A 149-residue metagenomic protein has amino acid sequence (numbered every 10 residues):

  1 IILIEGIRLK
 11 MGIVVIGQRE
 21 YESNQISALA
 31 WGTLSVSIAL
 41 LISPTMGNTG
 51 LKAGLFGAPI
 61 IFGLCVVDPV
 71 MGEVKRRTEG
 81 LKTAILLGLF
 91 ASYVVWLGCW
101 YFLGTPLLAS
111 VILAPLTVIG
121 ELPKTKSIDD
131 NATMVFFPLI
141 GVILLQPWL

Functional and structural regions predicted by a protein language model:
I1-L149: Interhelical loop and helix-boundary elements at the membrane-water interface of polytopic inner-membrane proteins
